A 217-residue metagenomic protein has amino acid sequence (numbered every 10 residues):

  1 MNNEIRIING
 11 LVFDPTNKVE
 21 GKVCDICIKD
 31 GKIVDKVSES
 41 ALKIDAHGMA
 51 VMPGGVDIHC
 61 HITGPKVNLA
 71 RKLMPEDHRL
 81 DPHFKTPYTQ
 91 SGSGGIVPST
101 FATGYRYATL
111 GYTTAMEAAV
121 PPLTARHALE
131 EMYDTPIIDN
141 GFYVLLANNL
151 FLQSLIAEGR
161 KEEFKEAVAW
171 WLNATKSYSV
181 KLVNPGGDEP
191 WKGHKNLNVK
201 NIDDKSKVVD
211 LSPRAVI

Functional and structural regions predicted by a protein language model:
M1-A41, D45-V51: N-terminal metal-binding scaffold of metallo-dependent hydrolase/deaminase domains
M49-E131: Metal-associated gating/positioning segment near the N- to mid-region
G54-I58, A115-E117, N140-L145, Y178-L182: Hydrophobic faces of well-ordered beta-strands that scaffold small-molecule active sites in alpha/beta enzyme cores
H61-T63, V120, L145-N149, V183-G187: Active-site beta-loop-alpha junctions enriched in small/polar residues
R79-S99, V144-K165: Active-site mouth loops of central-metabolism enzymes
T113-A118, T124-A125, M132-I138, F142-Q153: A metal-dependent hydrolase metal-coordination microenvironment
H127, R160-I217: Histidine/acidic residue-rich metal-binding segments in metalloenzymes
